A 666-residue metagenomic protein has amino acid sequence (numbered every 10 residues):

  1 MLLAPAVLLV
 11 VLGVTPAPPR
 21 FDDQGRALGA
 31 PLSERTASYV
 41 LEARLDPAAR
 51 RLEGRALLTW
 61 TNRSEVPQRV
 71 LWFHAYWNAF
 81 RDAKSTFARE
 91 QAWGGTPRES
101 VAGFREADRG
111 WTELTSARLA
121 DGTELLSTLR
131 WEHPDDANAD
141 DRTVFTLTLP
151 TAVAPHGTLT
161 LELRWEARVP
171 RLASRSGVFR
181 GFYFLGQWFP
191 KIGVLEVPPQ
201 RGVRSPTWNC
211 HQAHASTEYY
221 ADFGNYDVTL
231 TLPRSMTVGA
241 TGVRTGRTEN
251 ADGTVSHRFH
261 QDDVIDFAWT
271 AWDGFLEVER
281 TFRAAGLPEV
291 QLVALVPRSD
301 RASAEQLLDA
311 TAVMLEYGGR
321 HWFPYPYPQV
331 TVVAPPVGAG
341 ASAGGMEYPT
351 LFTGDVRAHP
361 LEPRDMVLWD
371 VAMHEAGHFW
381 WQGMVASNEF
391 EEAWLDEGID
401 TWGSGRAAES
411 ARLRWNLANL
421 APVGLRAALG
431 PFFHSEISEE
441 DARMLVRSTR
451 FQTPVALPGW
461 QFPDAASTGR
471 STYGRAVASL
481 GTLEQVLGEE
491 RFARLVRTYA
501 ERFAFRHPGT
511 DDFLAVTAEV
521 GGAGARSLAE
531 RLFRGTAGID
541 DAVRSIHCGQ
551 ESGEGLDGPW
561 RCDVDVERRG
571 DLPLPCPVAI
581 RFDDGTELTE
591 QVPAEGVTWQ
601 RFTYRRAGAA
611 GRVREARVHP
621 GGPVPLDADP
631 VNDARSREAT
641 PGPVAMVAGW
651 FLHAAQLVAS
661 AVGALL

Functional and structural regions predicted by a protein language model:
V11-E53, R526-L532: N-terminal, polar/Ser/Thr-rich
T36, A75, F259, Q291-V564 (+1 more regions): Hydrophobic alpha-helical and helix-loop surface patches within well-folded domains that function as non-catalytic
R51-A79, K84, G95: Ligand-binding face of N-terminal immunoglobulin V-set domains in extracellular IgSF glycoproteins
L52-N62, V228, P559-R568: Short, well-ordered beta-strand segments enriched in hydrophobic/aromatic residues
W77-F87, M236-G239, G585-L588: Short aromatic-acidic-glycine turn motif
F80, A167-A173, P620-V631: Short acidic/polar inter-strand loop motif in beta-rich domains
G94-G122, T128-E132, A137-P150, T160-F275: Extended, low-hydrophobicity, Ser/Thr/Pro/Gly-biased non-transmembrane segments
G239-A240, R526, I539-A542, I546-G621: Beta-strand-rich binding/interaction modules
